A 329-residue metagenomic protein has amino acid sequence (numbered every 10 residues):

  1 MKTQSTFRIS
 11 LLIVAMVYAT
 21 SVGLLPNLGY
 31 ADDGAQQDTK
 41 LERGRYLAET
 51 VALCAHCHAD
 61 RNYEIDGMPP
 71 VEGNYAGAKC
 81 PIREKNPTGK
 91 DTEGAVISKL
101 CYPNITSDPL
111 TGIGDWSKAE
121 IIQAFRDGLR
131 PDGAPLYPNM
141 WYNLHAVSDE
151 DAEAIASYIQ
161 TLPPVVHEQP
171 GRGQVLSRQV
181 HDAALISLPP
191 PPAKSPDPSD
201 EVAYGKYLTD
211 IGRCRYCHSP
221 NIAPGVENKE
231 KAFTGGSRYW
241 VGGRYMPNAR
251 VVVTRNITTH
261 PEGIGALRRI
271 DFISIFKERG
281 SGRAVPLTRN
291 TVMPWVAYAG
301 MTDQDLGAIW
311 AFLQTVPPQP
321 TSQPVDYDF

Functional and structural regions predicted by a protein language model:
M1-I9: N-terminal secretory signal peptides that target proteins for export/translocation
S10-G23: Bacterial N-terminal signal peptides
G29-E49, D182-D210: Electrostatic cytochrome c docking/interface patches
T39-L41, H58, K118, D151 (+7 more regions): Ligand-binding pocket scaffold of soluble enzyme catalytic domains
G44, V51-R61, I121, I155 (+4 more regions): The canonical Cys-X-X-Cys-His
G73-E120, Y142-A152, A232-G282, W295-L306: Electron-transfer interface patches adjacent to heme c in soluble/periplasmic c-type cytochromes and di-/multiheme
D115-E120, R130-Y137, P224, R268-S274 (+3 more regions): Extended intrinsically disordered, low-complexity coil regions enriched in Ser, Thr, Gly, Ala and often Pro
W141-Y204, A299, D305-F312: Extended surface/linker regions that mediate inter-domain or inter-protein docking in multi-component redox
